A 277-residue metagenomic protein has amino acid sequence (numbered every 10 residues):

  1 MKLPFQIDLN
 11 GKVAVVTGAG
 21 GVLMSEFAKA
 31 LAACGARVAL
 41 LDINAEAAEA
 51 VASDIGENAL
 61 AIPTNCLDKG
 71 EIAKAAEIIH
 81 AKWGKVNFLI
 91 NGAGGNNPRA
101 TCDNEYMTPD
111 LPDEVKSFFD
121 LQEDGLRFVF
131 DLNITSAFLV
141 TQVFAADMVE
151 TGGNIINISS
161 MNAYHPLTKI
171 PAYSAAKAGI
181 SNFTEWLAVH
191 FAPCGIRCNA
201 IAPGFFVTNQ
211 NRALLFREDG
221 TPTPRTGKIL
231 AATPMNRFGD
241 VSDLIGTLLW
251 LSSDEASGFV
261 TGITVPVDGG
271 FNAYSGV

Functional and structural regions predicted by a protein language model:
F5-A39: Canonical Rossmann dinucleotide-binding motif of NAD(H)/NADP(H)-dependent dehydrogenases/reductases, specifically
A73, N96-R127, A146, K169-A172: Conserved mid-core segment of classical short-chain dehydrogenase/reductases
P109-F138, I156, I180, M235: Catalytic Tyr-X3-Lys loop
T141, A176: Active-site helix of classical SDR
G152, A192, R197, F259-T261: Short, small/polar-rich loop/turn modules that mediate ligand/substrate recognition or access, typified
S160: Residue(s) in the substrate-gating loop at a strand-loop-helix junction that position the organic substrate next
P166-S174, W186, L214: Active-site loop-to-helix junction immediately N-terminal to the catalytic Tyr of the SDR YXXXK motif in Rossmann-fold
R237-V267, N272: C-terminal substrate-recognition "lid" of short-chain dehydrogenase/reductases
